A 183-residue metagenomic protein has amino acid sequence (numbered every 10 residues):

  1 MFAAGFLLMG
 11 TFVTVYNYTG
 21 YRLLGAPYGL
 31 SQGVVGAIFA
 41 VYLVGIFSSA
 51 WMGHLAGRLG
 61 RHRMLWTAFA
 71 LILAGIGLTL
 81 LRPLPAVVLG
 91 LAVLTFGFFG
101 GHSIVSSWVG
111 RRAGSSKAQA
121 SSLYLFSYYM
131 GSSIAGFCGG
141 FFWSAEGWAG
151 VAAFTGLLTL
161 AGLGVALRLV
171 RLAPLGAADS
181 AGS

Functional and structural regions predicted by a protein language model:
M1-T14, V88, A92-F96: Pair of pore-lining "gating" transmembrane helices in MFS-fold secondary transporters
G10-Y28: Helix-loop boundary and gating motifs at the non-cytosolic
Y21, F99, S103-R112: Intracellular helix-loop hinge segments at the cytoplasmic ends of transmembrane helices in 12-TM rocker-switch-type
G25-V44, Q119-L123: Loop-to-transmembrane helix entry
F47-R61, W143: Helix-to-loop junctions at the C-terminal end of transmembrane segments in multipass secondary transporters
H62-V105: C-terminal transmembrane helical hairpin of 12-TM major facilitator-type secondary transporters
R111-W148, F154-T155: A late C-terminal transmembrane helix in Major Facilitator Superfamily
G156-S183: Multi-pass alpha-helical transporter architecture, strongest for 12-TM Major Facilitator/SLC carriers used
